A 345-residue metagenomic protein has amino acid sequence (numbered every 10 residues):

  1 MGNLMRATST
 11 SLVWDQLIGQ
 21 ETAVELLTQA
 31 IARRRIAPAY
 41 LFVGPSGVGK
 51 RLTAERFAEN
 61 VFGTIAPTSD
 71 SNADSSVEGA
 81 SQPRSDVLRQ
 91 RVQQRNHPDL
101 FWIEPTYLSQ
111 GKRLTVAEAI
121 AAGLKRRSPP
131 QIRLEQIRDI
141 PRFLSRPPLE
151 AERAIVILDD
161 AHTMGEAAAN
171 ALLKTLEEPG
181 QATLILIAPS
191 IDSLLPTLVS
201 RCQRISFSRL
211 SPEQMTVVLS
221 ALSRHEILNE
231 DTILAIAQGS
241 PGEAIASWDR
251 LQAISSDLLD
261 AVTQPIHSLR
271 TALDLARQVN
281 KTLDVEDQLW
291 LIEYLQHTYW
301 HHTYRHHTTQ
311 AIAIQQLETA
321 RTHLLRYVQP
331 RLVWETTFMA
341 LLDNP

Functional and structural regions predicted by a protein language model:
G2-N60, T64-Q90, Q181-T183, P189-P345: Charged, glycine-rich active-site and insertion segments that engage polyanionic ligands
Q20, P130-R138, G165-E166, P212 (+1 more regions): A conditional alpha-helix N-cap/helix-loop micro-motif detector
E25-R33, A119-A154, T163, N170 (+1 more regions): Conserved alpha-helical scaffold flanking the Walker A/P-loop in AAA+ ATPase domains
E59, K174-E177: Short, well-ordered alpha-helices that flank and scaffold nucleotide-derived cofactor binding pockets
T68-I137: Coupling/switch/interface segments within P-loop NTPase motor domains and analogous charged loops in nucleic-acid
E150-I155, P179-I185: Loop/turn-to-beta-strand initiation segments
L158-M164, P179, I191: Conserved Walker B
